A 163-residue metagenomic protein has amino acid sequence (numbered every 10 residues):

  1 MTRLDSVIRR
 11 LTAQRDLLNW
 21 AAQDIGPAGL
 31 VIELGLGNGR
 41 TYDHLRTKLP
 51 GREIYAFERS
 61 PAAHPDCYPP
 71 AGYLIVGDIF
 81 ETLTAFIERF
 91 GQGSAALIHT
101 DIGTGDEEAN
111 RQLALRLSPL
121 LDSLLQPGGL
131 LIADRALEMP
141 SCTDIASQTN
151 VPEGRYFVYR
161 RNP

Functional and structural regions predicted by a protein language model:
M1-L30: Class I SAM-dependent methyltransferase Rossmann-like catalytic core, especially the SAM/SAH-binding loop
E33: Class I SAM-dependent methyltransferase core
G39-D43: Glycine-rich SAM-binding Motif I of class I
R52-E58: Conserved SAM-binding motif I beta-strand of class I
E58-A62, L137: Residues in the short beta-alpha loop(s) of Rossmann-like NAD(P)-binding domains
A62-Q92: S-adenosyl-L-methionine
A95-R111: A short SAM/SAH-binding and catalytic strip from SAM-dependent methyltransferases
E108-P163: C-terminal substrate-binding/active-site "lid" region of AdoMet-derived donor-dependent transferases
